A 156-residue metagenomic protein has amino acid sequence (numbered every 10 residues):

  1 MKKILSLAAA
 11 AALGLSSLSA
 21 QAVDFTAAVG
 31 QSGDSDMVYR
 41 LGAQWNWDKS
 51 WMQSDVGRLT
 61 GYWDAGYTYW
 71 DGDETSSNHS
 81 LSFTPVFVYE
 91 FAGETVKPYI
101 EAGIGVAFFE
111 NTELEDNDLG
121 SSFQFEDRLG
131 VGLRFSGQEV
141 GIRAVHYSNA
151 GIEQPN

Functional and structural regions predicted by a protein language model:
M1-A22: Cleavable N-terminal export/targeting peptides
S19-V23, D48-L59, A92-P98: Short loop/turn motifs that connect adjacent beta-strands in outer-membrane beta-barrel proteins
V23-A27, V56, G132-N156: Predominantly the C-terminal beta-signal and adjacent terminal strand-loop region of outer-membrane beta-barrel
A27-Q31, W63-Y69, I100-V106, V140-H146: Transmembrane beta-barrel strands of outer-membrane/channel proteins
A28-V29, D71-D73, L114-N117, A150-P155: Extracellular loop and loop/strand-boundary signature of outer-membrane beta-barrel proteins
V29, L41-W47, Y67, F83-Y89 (+2 more regions): Residues on the lipid-exposed face of transmembrane beta-strands in outer-membrane beta-barrel proteins
S35-Y39, S77-F83, S121-D127: Residues that define the transmembrane beta-barrel architecture of outer-membrane proteins
W70-A102: Helix-adjacent hinge/juxtasegments
